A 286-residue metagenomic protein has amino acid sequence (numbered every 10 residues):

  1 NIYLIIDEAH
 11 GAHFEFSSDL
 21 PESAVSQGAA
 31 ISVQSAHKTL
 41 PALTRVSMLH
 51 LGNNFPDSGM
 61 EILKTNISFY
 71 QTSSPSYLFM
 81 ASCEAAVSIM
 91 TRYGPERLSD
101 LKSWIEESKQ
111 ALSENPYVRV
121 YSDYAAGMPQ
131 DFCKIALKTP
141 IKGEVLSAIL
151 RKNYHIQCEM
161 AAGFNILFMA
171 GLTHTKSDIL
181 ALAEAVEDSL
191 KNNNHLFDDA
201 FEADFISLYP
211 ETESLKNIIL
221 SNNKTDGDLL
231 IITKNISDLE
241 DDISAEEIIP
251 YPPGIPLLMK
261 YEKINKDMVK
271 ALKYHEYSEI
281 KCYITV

Functional and structural regions predicted by a protein language model:
N1, S26-G28, N54-D57, I156-A161 (+3 more regions): Short, surface-exposed linear patches
N1-Y121: Conserved PLP-enzyme active-site core in the AAT-like
Y3-L4, S32-Q34, M60-L63, A111 (+4 more regions): Short, surface-exposed, polar/charged, turn-prone segments marking secondary-structure boundaries
T39, T44, T65, T72 (+7 more regions): Residue-identity detector for threonine
S113-K263, A271-H275: Conserved C-terminal alpha-helix-loop-beta "cap" of PLP-dependent enzymes that closes/shapes the active-site mouth
K273-E279, I284-V286: Terminal helix/beta-alpha structural elements that buttress the NAD(P)+-binding lobe
